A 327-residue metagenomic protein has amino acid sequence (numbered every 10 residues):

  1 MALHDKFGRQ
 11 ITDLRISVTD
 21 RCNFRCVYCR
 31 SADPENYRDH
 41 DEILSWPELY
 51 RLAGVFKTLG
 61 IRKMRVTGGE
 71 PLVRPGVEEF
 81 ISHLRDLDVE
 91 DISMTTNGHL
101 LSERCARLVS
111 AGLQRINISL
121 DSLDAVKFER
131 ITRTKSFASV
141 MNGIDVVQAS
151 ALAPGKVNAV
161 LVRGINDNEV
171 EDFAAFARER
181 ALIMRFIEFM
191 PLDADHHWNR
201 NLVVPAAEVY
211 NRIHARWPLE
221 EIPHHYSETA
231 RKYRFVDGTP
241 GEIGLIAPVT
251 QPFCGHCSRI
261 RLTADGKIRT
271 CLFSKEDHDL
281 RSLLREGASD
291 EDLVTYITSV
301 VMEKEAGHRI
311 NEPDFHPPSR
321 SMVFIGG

Functional and structural regions predicted by a protein language model:
M1-D13, E179, F189-L192, H196-G327: Auxiliary Fe-S-binding modules of radical SAM enzymes
K6-P47, T58: Canonical Radical SAM [4Fe-4S] cluster-binding loop centered on the CxxxCxxC motif and its immediate flanking residues
V18, M184, G266: Residue-level signature of catalytic and energy-coupling elements of molecular machines, predominantly ATP/GTP-dependent
F24, A125-V126, P252, H278: Glycine-centered loop/turn positions within well-structured domains that cap or flank conserved ligand/cofactor-binding
R25, C29, V126, I131 (+2 more regions): Residues that scaffold the ATP/ADP-binding catalytic core of kinase and kinase-like folds
P34-D39, D124-I131, D193-H197, D279-L280: A short acidic, helix-capping loop that chelates divalent metal ions and anchors anionic groups
I43-V66, E70-I187: Radical SAM/AdoMet-radical enzyme domain recognition
